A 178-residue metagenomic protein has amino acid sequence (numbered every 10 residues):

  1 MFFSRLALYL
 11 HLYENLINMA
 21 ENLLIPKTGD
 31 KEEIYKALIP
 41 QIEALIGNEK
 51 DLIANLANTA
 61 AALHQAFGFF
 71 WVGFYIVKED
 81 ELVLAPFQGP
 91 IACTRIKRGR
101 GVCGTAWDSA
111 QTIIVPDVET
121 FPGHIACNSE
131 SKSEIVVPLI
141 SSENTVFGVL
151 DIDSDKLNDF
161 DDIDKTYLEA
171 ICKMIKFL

Functional and structural regions predicted by a protein language model:
F3-N18: Short, Lys/Arg-enriched N-terminal segments with co-localized hydrophobic residues within the first ~10-30 amino acids
I17-P86, M174: Intrinsically disordered, low-complexity terminal regulatory regions
I39, E43, S154-L178: Juxtadomain coupling helices with adjacent low-complexity linkers
A66, C127-S131: Short loop/turn motifs at secondary-structure junctions and domain boundaries
F70, V77-C127: Regulatory sensory and allosteric helical modules in signal-transduction proteins and certain transcription factors
W71, V136, V149: Short hydrophobic/aromatic beta-strand element in the GNAT-like acyltransferase core that lines or flanks the acyl-donor
S133-S141: A short, aliphatic-rich beta-strand micro-motif
I140-S154: Sensory-domain boundary capping and coupling elements
